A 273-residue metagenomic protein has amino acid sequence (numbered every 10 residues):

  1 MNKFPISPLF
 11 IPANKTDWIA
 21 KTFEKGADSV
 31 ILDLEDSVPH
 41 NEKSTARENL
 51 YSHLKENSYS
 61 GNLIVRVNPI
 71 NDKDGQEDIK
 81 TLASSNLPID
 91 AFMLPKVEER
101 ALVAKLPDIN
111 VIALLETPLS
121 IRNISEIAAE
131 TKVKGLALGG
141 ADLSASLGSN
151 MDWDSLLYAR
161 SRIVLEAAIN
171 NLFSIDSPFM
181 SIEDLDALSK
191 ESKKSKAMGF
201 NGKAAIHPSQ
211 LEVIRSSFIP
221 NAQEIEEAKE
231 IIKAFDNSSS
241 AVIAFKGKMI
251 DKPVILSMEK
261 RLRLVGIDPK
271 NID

Functional and structural regions predicted by a protein language model:
M1-D273: Expand to "…catalyze enediolate/carbanion chemistry for C-C bond making/breaking, isomerization, decarboxylation
